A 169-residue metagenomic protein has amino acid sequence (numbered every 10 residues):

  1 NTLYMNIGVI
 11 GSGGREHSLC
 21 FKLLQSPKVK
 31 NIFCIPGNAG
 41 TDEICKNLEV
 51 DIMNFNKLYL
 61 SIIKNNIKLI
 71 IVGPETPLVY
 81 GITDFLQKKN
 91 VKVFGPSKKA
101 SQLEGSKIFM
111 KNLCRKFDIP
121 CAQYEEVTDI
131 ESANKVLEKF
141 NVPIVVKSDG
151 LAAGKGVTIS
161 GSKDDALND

Functional and structural regions predicted by a protein language model:
L3-K98: ATP-binding N-terminal substructure of ATP-dependent carboxylate-amine bond-forming enzymes
D42-C45, Q102-I108, K155: Short, charged, surface-exposed secondary-structure boundary motifs
N47-M53, E125-D129, S160: Short acidic-hydrophobic, aromatic-tinged amphipathic segments that line or gate anion-handling sites
S61, N65, K135-V136, D169: CheY-like receiver
Y80-K89, I108, I159, D164: Glycine-rich loop at the start of a catalytic domain that most often binds anionic cofactors/ligands
G105-V136: Short, glycine-/small-residue-rich phosphate/pyrophosphate-handling segment
C121-E126, I144-D169: Glycine-rich phosphate-binding loop of ATP-grasp-fold ATP-dependent ligases
L137-V145: Acidic/histidine-enriched active-site and ligand-binding environments that engage anionic O-linkages
